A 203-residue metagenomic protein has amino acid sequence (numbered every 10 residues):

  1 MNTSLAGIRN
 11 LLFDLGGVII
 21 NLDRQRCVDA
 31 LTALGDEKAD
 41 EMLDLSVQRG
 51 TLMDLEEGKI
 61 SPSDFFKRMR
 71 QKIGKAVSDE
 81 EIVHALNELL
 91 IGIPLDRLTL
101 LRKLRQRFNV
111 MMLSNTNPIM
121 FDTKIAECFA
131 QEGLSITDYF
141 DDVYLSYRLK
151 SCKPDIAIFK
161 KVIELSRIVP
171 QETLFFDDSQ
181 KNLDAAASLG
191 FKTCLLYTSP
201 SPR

Functional and structural regions predicted by a protein language model:
S4-L95, Q106, N117, F121: N-terminal helical cap/lid subdomain that shapes the substrate entry/recognition surface in HAD-like hydrolases
D14-G17, G58, M112, V143 (+1 more regions): Generic structural signal for small/hydrophobic residues in well-ordered secondary structure, especially within
K38-D40, D138-D142, P170-T173: Short acidic capping loops at alpha-helix termini that bridge into adjacent secondary structure
R97-L98, R102-V143: Substrate-recognition/cap helix-loop segment adjacent to the acidic, metal-dependent catalytic center of Asp-based
C152-Q180: Conserved Lys-Pro-Asp/Glu-containing loop-to-beta segment of HAD-superfamily phosphomonoesterases, centered on
L183: Short alpha-helix immediately C-terminal to the canonical SAM-binding loop
Y197-R203: Conserved small/polar residues in nucleotide/adenosyl-binding loops
